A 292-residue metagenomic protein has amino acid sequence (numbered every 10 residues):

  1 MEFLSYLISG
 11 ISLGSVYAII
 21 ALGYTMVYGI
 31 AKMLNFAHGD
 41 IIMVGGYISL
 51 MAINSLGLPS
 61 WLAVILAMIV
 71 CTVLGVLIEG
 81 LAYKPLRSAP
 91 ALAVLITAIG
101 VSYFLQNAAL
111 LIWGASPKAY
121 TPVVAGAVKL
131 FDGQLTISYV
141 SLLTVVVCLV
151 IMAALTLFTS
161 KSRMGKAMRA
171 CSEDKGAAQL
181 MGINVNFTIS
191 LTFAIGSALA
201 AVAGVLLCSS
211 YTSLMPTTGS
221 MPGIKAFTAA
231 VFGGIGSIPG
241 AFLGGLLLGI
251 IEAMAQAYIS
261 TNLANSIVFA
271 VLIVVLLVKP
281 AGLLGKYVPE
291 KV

Functional and structural regions predicted by a protein language model:
M1-I20, I48, L58-A63, A89-V94 (+4 more regions): Membrane-interfacial amphipathic/re-entrant helices at transmembrane-helix boundaries
I8, I30-L77, L81, G234: Membrane-embedded helix boundary and interhelical linker motif in transport proteins
L13, F131, L135-L214, I238-G244: Helix-loop-helix "hairpin" substructures at the membrane interface of multi-pass membrane proteins
S15, Y24-G46, S60, S88-A93 (+7 more regions): Short, non-helical or kinked segments that cap or interrupt transmembrane helices
Y17, G57-I69, F193-A200, L206-A270: Transmembrane alpha-helical segments in multi-pass inner-membrane proteins
Y24, G57-V101, A108, L243-L248 (+1 more regions): Alpha-helical transmembrane segments within multi-pass membrane transporters and channels
G46-L50, M68-L74, I99-A109, V147-T156 (+3 more regions): Hydrophobic core segments of alpha-helical transmembrane domains in multi-pass membrane transport and ion-translocation
P85-K161, T188, M254, I259 (+3 more regions): Transmembrane helix-bundle core of multi-pass membrane transporters and related energy-transducing complexes
